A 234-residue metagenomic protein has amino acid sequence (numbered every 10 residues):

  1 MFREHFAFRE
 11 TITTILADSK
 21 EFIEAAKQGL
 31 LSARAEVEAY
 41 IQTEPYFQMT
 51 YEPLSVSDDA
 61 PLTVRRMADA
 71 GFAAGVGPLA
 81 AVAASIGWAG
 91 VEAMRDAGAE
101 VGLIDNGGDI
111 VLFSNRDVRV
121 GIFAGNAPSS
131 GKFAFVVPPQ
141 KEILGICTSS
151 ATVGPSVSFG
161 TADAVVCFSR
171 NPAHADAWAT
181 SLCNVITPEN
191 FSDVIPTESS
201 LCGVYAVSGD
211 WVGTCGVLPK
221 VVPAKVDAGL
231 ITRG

Functional and structural regions predicted by a protein language model:
M1-T11, A60, V194-G234: N-terminal charge/polar-biased segments
H5-A68: N-terminal low-complexity or amphipathic/hydrophobic leaders
T14-L16, L103, Y205: Short, conserved beta-strand segments within well-ordered enzyme catalytic domains that often line or immediately flank
K20, G108-D109, P172, G209-W211: Short, ordered loop/turn segments at secondary-structure junctions
A33-E36, Y40, A89-A97: Generic non-transmembrane alpha-helical segments
Y40-L54, E100-V101, P188-C215: Flexible, glycine/charged-enriched surface loops at secondary-structure junctions
D58-T63, V111-F113, T214: Short active-site-adjacent helix-start/loop capping segments
R66-V76, A80-G90, A99-V194, L218-G234: Conserved mixed alpha/beta catalytic, RNA-binding, or beta-rich assembly cores of soluble enzyme, regulatory
